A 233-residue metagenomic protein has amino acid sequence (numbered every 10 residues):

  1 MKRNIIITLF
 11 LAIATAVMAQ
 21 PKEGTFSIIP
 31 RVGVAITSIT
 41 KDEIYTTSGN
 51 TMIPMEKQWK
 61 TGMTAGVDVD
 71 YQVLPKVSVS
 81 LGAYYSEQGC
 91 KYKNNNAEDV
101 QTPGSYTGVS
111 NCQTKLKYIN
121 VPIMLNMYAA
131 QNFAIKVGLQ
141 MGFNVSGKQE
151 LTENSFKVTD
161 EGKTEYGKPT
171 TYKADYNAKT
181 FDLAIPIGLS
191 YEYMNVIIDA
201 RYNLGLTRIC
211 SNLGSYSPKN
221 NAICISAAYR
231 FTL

Functional and structural regions predicted by a protein language model:
M1-R31, A227-L233: Bacterial Sec-dependent N-terminal signal peptides
Q20-D70: Short glycine/proline- and aromatic-enriched beta-strand/turn motifs that initiate or cap beta-hairpins
K22, Y71-P75, M127-Q131, S190-N195 (+1 more regions): Outer-membrane beta-barrel strand-turn architecture
S27, A35, I187, Y191-I197 (+1 more regions): Outer-membrane beta-barrel "beta-signal"
I29, T64-G66, S78, N120-P122 (+2 more regions): Membrane-embedded beta-strand positions in outer-membrane beta-barrel channels/transporters
P30-I36, L81-E87, V137-F143, Y191 (+2 more regions): Transmembrane beta-barrel strands of outer-membrane/channel proteins
S38-K60, E87-K117, N144-D182, P186 (+2 more regions): Extracellular/periplasm-exposed beta-strand and loop segments of Gram-negative cell-envelope proteins, dominated by
K76-V79, F133-I135, N195-A200: Repeated loop/turn-to-beta-strand initiation elements of outer-membrane beta-barrel proteins
